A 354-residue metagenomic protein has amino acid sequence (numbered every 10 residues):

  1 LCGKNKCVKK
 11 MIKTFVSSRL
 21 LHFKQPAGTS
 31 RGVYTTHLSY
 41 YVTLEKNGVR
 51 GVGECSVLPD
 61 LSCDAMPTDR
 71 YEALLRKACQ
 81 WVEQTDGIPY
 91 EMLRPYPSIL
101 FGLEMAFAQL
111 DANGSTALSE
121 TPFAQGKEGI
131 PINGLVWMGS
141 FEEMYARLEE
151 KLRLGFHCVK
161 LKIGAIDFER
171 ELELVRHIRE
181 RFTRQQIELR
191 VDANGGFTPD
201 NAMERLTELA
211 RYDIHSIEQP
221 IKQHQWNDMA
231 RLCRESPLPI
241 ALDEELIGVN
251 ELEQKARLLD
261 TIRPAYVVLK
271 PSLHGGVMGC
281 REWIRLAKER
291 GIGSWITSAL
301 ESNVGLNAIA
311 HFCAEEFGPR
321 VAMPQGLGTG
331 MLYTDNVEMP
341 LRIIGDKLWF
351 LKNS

Functional and structural regions predicted by a protein language model:
L1-K10: Short, Lys/Arg-enriched N-terminal segments with co-localized hydrophobic residues within the first ~10-30 amino acids
K9-L189, N194-G196, M203, T207-A210 (+1 more regions): N-terminal capping/lid subdomain adjacent to the active-site entrance of alpha/beta enzymes
S17-H22, M138, L246, L300 (+1 more regions): Short, solvent-exposed coil/turn elements at secondary-structure transition points
V49, D86-P89, A265, R290-I296 (+1 more regions): A short pocket-lining beta-strand/turn micro-motif at the edge of beta-sheets
C55, Q219, L327: Active-site donor-binding loop signature of nucleotide-sugar glycosyltransferases
L110-D111, C313-E316: Generic structural signal for hydrophobic core residues of well-folded globular domains
I166-C313, L332-I343: Catalytic core of soluble alpha/beta enzymes
F317-G330: Short helix/strand-capping turn motifs
